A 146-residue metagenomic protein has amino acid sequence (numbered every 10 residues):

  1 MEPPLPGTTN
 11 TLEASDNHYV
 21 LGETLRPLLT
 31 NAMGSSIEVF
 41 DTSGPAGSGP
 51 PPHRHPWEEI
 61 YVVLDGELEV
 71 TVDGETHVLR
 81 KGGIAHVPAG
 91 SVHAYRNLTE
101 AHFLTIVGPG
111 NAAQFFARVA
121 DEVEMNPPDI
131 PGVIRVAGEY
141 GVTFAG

Functional and structural regions predicted by a protein language model:
M1-S36, V123-G146: A short, N-terminal "cap"/entry segment at the start of jelly-roll beta-barrel domains of the cupin/DSBH fold
N10-E13, G74-V92: Short acidic-glycine-tyrosine-enriched beta hairpin
E23-L25, V39-R54: Conserved short histidine dyad/triad with adjacent acidic residue
L29-N31, G49-H55, R96-N97: Short histidine-centered beta-strand/loop micro-motifs that create catalytic or ligand/metal-coordination sites
M33, E69, A89-A113: Ligand-binding loop in jelly-roll beta-barrel domains
E58-L68, D73: Glycine- and acidic-residue-biased ligand/ion/polar-headgroup-sensing regions
L64-D65, R80-K81, T99: A cytosolic small-molecule/anion-sensing beta-strand core signal
